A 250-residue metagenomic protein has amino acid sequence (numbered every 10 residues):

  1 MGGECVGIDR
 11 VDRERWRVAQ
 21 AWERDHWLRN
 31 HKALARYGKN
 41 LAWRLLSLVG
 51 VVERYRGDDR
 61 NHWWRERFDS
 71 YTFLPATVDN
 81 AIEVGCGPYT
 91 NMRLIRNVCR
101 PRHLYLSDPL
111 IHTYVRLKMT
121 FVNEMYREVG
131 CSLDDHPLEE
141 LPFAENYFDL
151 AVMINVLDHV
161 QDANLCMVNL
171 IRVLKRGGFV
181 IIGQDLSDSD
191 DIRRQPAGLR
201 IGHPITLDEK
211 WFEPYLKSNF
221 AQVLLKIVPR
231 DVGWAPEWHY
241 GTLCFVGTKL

Functional and structural regions predicted by a protein language model:
G2-L74: Class I SAM-dependent methyltransferase Rossmann-like catalytic core, especially the SAM/SAH-binding loop
I82, G87-E140: Class I SAM-dependent methyltransferase SAM/SAH-binding core
H136-A151: A short acidic, Gly/Pro-enriched loop at the edge of an enzyme's catalytic core that lines a small-molecule cofactor
L150-Q161: A short SAM/SAH-binding and catalytic strip from SAM-dependent methyltransferases
N164-F179: A short glycine-rich, Lys/Arg-flanked "PGG" loop and its adjoining helix->strand segment in the class I
I181-D208: Conserved class I S-adenosyl-L-methionine
G202-A221: Short alpha-helix
S218-L250: Core SAM-dependent methyltransferase catalytic element
